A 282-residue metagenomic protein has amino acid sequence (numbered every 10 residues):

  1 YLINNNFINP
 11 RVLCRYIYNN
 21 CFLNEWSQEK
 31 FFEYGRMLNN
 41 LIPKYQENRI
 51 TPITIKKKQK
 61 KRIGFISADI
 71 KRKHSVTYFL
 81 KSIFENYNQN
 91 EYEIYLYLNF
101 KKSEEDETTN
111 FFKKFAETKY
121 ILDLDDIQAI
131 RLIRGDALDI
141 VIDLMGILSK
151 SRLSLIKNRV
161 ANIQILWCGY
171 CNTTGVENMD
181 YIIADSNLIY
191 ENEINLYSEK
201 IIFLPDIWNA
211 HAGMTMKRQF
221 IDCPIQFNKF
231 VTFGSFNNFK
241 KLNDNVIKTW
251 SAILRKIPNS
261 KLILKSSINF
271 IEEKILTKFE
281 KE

Functional and structural regions predicted by a protein language model:
Y1-F230, N238, K248, N269 (+2 more regions): Alpha-helical solenoid repeat scaffolds of the TPR/TPR-like class and their adjacent stem/linker regions that mediate
L242-E282: Donor-nucleotide binding loops and adjacent catalytic segments primarily of GT-B fold Leloir glycosyltransferases
